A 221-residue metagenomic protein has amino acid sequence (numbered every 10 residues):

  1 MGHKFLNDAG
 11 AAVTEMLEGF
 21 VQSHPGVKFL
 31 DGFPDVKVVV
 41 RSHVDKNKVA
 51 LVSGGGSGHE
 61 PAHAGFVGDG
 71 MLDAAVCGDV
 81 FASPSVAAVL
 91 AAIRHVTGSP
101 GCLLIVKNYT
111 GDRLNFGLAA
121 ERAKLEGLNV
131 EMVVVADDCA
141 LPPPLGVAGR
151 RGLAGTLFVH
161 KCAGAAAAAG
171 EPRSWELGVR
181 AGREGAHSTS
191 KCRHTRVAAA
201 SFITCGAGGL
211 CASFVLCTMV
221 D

Functional and structural regions predicted by a protein language model:
M1, D45-G54, H63-V76, A140-P143 (+1 more regions): Gly-rich Lys/Arg/Thr-decorated short loops/hinges at beta-loop-alpha junctions or inter-strand turns that position
M1-A50, H194-R196: N-terminal amphipathic/basic leader segments beginning at the initiator methionine
G2-H3, V49-G56, L72-A75, G101-T110 (+3 more regions): Short glycine-rich or small-residue beta-strand-to-loop segments that form or flank ligand, phosphate, metal/Fe-S
H59, G68-S99: Glycine-rich oxoanion-binding loops at beta->alpha junctions
E60-H63, V86-L90, G111-G117, A140-P143: Short glycine/serine/threonine-rich phosphate/pyrophosphate-binding segments that cradle anionic phosphate groups
R113-G127, G146: Short Gly/Thr/Asp-enriched flexible loops that form oxyanion-binding sites at enzyme active sites
V135-S174: Short alpha-helices
A167-D221: Mixed-charge interfacial surface used for oligomerization/domain docking and macromolecular partner engagement
